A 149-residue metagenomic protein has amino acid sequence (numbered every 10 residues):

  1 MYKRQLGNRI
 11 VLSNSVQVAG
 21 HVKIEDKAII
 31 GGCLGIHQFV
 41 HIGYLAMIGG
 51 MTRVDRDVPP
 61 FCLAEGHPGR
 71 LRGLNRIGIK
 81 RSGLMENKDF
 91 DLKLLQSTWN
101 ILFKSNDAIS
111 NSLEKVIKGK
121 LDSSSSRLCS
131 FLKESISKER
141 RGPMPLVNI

Functional and structural regions predicted by a protein language model:
M1-Y2, I149: Residue positions that mark polypeptide boundaries
K3, G7-N14, V18-G20, E25-D26 (+5 more regions): Left-handed beta-helix
H67-I149: Terminal amphipathic alpha-helical/low-complexity segments used for targeting or macromolecular assembly
